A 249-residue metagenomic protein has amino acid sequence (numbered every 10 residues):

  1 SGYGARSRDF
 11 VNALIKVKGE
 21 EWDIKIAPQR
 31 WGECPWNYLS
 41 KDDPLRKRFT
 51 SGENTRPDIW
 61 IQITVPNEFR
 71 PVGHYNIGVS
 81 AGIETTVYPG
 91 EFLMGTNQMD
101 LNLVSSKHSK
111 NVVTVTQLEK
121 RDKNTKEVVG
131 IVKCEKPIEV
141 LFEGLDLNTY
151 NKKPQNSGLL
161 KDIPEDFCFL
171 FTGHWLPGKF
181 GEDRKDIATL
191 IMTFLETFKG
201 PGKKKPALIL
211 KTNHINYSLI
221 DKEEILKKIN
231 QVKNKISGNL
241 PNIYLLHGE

Functional and structural regions predicted by a protein language model:
S1-G32, N37-D42: N-terminal subdomain of nucleotide-sugar transferases
S1-Y3, G32-W36, E68-P71, T86-Y88 (+5 more regions): Short catalytic/ligand-binding loop motif for oxyanion handling, primarily in non-cytosolic enzymes, centered on
R6-R8, N12-A13, L145-E249: Conserved catalytic-core segment of nucleotide-activated headgroup transferases in glycan assembly
I15, R30-T114: Extended catalytic core of nucleotide-activated donor transferases of GT-like folds
A27, V79, L141, L246: Hydrophobic residues at beta-strand termini and immediately following loops that shape nucleotide-binding pockets
N37-Y38, L45-G52, Q117-P137, K222-L245: Short mixed-charge
L101-K152: Donor nucleotide-sugar binding/catalytic pocket of nucleotide-sugar-dependent glycosyltransferases
